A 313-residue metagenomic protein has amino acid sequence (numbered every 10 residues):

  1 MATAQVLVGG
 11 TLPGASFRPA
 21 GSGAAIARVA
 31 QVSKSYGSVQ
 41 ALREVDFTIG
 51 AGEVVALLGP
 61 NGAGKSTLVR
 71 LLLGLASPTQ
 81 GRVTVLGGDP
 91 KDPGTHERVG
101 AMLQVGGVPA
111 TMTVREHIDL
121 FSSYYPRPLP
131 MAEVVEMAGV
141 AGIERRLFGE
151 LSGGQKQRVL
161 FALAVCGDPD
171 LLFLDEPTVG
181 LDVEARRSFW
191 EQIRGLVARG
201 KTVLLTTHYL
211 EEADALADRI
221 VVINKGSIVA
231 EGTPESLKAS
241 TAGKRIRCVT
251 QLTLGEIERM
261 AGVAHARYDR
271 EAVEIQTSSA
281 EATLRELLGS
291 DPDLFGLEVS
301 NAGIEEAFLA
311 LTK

Functional and structural regions predicted by a protein language model:
A2-S16, Q276-K313: C-terminal coupling/interaction segments
P13-I26: Extreme N-terminus of proteins, especially the signal/transit-peptide cleavage junction and the first residues
S22, T113, G154, A239-G243 (+1 more regions): Short coil/turn motifs at beta-sheet boundaries
A24-V29, K34-L205, L210-N224, A230: ABC transporter nucleotide-binding domains
T113, T233, T253, S300-G303: Short loop/turn segments at beta->alpha junctions
E176, R270, N301: Residues that line or immediately flank small-molecule/substrate-binding pockets and catalytic motifs
F189-S278: ABC transporter nucleotide-binding domain
